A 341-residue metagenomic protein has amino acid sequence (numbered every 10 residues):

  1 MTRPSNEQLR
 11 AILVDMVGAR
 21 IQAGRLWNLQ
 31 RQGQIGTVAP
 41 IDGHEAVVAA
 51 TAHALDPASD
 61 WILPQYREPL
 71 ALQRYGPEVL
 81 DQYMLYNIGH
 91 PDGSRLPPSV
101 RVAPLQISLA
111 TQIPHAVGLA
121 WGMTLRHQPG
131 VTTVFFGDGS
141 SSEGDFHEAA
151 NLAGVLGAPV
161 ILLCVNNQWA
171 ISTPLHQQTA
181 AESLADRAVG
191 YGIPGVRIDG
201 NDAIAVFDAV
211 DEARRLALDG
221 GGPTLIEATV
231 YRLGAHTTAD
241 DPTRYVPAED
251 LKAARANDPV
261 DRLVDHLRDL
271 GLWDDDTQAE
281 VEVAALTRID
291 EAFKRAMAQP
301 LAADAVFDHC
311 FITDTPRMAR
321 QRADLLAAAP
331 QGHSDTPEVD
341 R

Functional and structural regions predicted by a protein language model:
M1-V47, G234, T243, A248-R341: Conserved acidic/glycine
R20, I88-G89, I226, H236: N-proximal short alpha-helices
I21-G24, N28-A158, P174-A180, A185 (+1 more regions): Cofactor-binding active-site loop characterized by glycine-rich and histidine/acidic residues
H44, P57, E68, G89-S94 (+6 more regions): Short, surface-exposed, polar/charged, turn-prone segments marking secondary-structure boundaries
Y66, A228-V230, C310: A general secondary-structure junction signal
G93, I204-F207, D304: Residues in well-ordered alpha-helical elements
P104-A298: Glycine-rich ThDP/TPP pyrophosphate-binding loop and its adjacent helix/strand module within ThDP-dependent enzymes
